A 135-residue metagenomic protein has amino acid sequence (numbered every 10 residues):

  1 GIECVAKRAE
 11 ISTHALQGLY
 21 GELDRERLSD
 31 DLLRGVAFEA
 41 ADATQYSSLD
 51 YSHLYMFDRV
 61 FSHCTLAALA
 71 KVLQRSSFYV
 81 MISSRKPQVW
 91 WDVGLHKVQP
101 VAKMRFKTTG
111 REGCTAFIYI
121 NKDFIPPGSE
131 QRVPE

Functional and structural regions predicted by a protein language model:
G1-I2: Conserved SAM-binding loop
V5-L49: S-adenosyl-L-methionine
S12, S29-R34, Y55-V60, W90-H96: Short linear motifs at secondary-structure transitions and domain/linker junctions
E22-R27, D50-H53, S84-W90: A generic short-segment signal for beta-strand/edge and adjacent turn/coil regions
R34, D50-S52, S77-V80: A short pocket-lining beta-strand/turn micro-motif at the edge of beta-sheets
T44, L49-L66: A short SAM/SAH-binding and catalytic strip from SAM-dependent methyltransferases
F61-P134: C-terminal substrate-binding/active-site "lid" region of AdoMet-derived donor-dependent transferases
